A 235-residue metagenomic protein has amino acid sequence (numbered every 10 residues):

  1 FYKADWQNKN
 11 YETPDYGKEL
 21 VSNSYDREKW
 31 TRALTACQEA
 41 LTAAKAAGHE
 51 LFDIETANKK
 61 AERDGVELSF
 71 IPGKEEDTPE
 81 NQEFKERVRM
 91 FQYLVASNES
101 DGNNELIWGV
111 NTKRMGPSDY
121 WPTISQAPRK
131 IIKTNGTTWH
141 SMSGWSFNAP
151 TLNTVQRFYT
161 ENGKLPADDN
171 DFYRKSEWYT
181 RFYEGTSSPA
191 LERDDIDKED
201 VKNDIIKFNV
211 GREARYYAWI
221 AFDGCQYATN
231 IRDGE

Functional and structural regions predicted by a protein language model:
Y2-G234: An aromatic- and glycine-enriched ligand-binding surface/loop that stacks and positions planar moieties
